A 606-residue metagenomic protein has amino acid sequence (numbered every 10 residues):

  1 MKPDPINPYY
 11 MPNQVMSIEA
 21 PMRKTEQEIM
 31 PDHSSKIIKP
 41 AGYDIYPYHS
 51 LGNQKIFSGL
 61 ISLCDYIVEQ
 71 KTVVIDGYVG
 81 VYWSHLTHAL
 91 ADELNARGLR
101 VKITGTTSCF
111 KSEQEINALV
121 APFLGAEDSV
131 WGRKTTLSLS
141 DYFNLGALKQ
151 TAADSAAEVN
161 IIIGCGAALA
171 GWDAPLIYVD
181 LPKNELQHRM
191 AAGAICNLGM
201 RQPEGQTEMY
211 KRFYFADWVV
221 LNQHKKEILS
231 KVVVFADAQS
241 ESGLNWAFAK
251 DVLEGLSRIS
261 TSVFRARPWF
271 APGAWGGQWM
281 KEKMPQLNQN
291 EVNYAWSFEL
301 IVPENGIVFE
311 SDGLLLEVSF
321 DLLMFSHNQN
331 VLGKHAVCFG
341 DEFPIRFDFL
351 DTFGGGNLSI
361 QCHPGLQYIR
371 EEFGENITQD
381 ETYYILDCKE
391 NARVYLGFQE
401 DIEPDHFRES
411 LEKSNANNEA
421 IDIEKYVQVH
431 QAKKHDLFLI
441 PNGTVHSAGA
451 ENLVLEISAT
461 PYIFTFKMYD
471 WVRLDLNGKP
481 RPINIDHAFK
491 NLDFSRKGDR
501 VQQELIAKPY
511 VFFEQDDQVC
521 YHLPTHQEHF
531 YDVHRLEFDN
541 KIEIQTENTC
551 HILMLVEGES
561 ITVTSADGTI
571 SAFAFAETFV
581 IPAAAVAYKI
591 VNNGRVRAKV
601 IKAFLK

Functional and structural regions predicted by a protein language model:
Y9-S58, H85, N95-V159: ATP-dependent small-molecule kinase phosphotransfer cores that center on conserved nucleotide phosphate-binding segments
R23-K36, A167, A192-E254: Small-molecule kinase domains that catalyze NTP-dependent phosphoryl transfer to phosphate-bearing small molecules
P47-D92: Glycine-rich P-loop/Walker A and Walker A-like loops and their local beta1-loop-alpha1 context in P-loop NTPases
S62, S230-D405, D470-V511, V519 (+1 more regions): Transition-metal
E93-R97, G146-M200: ATP-dependent NMP and nucleoside kinases share a basic, alpha-helical "lid"
E113-Y142, D173-V220: A glycine- and Lys/Arg-enriched "phosphate-lid" helix/loop adjacent to the NTP-binding pocket of small-molecule kinases
E342, T352-N357, P364-G365, C388-N391 (+3 more regions): Ligand-binding loop in jelly-roll beta-barrel domains
V427-L439, T564-A585: Short acidic-glycine-tyrosine-enriched beta hairpin
